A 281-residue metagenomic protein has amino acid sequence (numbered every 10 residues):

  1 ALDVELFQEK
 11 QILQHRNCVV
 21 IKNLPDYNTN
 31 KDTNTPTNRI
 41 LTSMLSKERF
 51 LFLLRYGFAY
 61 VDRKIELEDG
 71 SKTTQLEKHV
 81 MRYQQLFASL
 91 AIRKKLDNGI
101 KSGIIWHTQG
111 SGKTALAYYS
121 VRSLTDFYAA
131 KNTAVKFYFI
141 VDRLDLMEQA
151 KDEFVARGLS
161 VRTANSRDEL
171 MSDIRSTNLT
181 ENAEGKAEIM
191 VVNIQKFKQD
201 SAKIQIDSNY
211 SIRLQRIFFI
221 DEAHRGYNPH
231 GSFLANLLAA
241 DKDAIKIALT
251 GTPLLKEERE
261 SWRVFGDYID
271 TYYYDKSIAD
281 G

Functional and structural regions predicted by a protein language model:
A1-V141, D145, Q149-V161, G185 (+2 more regions): ATP-dependent helicase/translocase motor core
I104, V161-T163, V191, K246-A248 (+1 more regions): Conserved beta-strand scaffold positions in the cores of enzyme catalytic domains, especially in NTP/NDP-utilizing
F139, M190-V192, F218: Hydrophobic positions in the central parallel beta-sheet of the AAA+
L146, S166-S176, F197: Short acidic loop-to-helix transition motifs that present clustered carboxylates
S160, A164-N165, G281: Conserved AMP-binding/adenylation subdomain of ANL enzymes
E169-M190: Conserved motor-coupling elements within RecA-like helicase/translocase cores
Q195-I206, S211-D280: Signature of the SF2 helicase/ATPase Hel1-core->accessory helical subdomain module
